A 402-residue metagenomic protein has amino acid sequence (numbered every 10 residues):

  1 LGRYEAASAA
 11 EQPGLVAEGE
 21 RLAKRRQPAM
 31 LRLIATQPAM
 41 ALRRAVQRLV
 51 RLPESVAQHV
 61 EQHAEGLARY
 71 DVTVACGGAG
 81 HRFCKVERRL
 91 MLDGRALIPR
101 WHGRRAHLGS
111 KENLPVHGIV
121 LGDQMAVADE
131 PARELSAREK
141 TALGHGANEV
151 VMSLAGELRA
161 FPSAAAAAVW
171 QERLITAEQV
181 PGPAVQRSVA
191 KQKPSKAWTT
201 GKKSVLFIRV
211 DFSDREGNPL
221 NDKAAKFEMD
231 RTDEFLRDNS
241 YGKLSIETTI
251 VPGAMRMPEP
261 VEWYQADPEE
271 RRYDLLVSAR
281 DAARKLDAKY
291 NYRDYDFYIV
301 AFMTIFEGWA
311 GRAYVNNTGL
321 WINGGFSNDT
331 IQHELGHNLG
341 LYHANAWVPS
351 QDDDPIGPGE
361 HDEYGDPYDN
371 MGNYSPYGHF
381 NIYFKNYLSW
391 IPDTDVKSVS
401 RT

Functional and structural regions predicted by a protein language model:
L1-L33: Amphipathic alpha-helical packing elements
A10-V16, N218-D230, I382-L388: Short, polar loop/linker segments at the starts of domains and inter-domain junctions
V16, E20, Q27, A57 (+4 more regions): Extracytoplasmic/secreted envelope proteins and their assembly/folding machinery, especially bacterial periplasmic
L22-T36, M40-A177: Long, low-hydrophobicity ectodomains and other hydrophilic envelope-associated domains
V86-W101, H107-H117, A166-Q332, P349: Zn2+-dependent metallopeptidase catalytic core
Y292, D296-T402: Extracellular hydrolytic enzyme modules, especially secreted metalloproteases of the metzincin/thermolysin-like class
